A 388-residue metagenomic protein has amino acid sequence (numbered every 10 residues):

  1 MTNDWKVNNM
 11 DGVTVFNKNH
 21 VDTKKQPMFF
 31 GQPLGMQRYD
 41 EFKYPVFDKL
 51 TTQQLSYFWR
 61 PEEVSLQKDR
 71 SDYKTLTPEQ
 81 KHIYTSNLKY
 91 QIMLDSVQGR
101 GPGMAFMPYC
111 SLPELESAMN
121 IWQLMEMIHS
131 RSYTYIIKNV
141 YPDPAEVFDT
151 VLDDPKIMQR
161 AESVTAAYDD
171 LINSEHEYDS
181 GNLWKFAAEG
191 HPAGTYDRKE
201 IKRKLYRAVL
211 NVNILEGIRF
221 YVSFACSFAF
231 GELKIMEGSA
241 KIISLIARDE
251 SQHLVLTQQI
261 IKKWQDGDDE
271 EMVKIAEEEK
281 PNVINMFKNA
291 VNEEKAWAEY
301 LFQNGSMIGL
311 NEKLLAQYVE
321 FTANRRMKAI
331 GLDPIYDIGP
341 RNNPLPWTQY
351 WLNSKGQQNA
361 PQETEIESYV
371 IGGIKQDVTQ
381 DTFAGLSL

Functional and structural regions predicted by a protein language model:
T2-L388: Non-heme di-metal
